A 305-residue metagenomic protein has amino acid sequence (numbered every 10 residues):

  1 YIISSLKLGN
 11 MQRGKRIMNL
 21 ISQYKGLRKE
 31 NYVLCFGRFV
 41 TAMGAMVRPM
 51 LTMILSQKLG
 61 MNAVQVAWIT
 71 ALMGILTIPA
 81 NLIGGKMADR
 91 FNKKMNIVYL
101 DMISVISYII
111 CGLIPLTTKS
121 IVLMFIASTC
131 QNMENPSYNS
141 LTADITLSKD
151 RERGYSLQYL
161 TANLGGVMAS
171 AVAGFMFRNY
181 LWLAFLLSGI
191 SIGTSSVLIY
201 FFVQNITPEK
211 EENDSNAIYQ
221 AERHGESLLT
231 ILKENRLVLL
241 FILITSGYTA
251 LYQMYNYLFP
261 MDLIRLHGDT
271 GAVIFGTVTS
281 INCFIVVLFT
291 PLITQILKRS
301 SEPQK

Functional and structural regions predicted by a protein language model:
Q12-R28, I206-L240: Juxtamembrane intracellular "pre-TM" segments in multi-pass secondary transporters
L20-G74, L237-I244, Y248-I274: Helix-loop boundary and gating motifs at the non-cytosolic
M46, G74-L82, G166-V167, C283-P291: Residue-level signature of mid-helix packing/kink "hotspots" within the transmembrane helices of 12-pass Major
N81-N92, F289-E302: Helix-to-loop junctions at the C-terminal end of transmembrane segments in multipass secondary transporters
M95-I109, Q304-K305: Structural signature of the two symmetry-related core transmembrane helices
G112-M124: Helix-loop junctions at membrane interfaces in 12-TM secondary transporters
F125-A162: Cytoplasmic helix-loop-helix junction between adjacent transmembrane helices in 12-TM secondary transporters
A184-F201: Symmetry-related core transmembrane helices of the 12-TM Major Facilitator Superfamily/SLC fold
